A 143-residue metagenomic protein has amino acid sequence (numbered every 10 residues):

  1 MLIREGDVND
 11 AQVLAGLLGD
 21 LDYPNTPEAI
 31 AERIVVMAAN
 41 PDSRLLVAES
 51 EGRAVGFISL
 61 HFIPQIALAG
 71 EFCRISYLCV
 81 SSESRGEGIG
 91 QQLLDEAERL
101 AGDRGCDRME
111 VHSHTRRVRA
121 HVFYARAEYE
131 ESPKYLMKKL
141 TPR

Functional and structural regions predicted by a protein language model:
M1-I3: Extreme N-terminal starter segment of soluble prokaryotic enzymes
E5-G70, S76, K139-T141: Acetyl-CoA-dependent GNAT
D20-P24, E87, E130: Residues at alpha-helix boundaries and the short loops/turns that link adjacent helices
I63, S81, R85, H114: Residue-level recognition of the GNAT/N-acetyltransferase active site
G70-S82, K134: Conserved acetyl-CoA binding element of GNAT-fold acetyltransferases
Y77-V80, G86-R99, R126: Conserved acetyl-CoA-binding loop-helix of GNAT-fold acetyltransferases
Q91, D103, T115-P133, K138: Conserved active-site alpha-helix within GNAT-family acetyltransferase domains
L94, A101-S113: Conserved GNAT acetyl-CoA-binding A-motif
